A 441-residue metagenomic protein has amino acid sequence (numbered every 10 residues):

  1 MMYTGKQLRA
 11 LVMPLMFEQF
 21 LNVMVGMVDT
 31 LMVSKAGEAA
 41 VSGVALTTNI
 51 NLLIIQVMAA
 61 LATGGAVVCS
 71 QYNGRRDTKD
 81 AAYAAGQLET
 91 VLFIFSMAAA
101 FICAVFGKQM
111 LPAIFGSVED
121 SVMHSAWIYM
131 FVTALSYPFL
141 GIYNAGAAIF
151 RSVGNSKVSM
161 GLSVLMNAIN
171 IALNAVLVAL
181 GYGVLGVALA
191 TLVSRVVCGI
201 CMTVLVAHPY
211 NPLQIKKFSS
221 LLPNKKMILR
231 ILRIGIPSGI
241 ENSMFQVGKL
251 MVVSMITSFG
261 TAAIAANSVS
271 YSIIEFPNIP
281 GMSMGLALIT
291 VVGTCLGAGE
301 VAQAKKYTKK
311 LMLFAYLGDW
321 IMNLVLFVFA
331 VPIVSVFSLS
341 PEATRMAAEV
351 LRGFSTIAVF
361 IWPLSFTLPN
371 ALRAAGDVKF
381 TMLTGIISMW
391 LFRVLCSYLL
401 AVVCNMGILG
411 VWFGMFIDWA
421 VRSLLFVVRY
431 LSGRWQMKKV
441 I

Functional and structural regions predicted by a protein language model:
M1-L15, C69-S136, V176-I236, V292-A358 (+1 more regions): Short alpha-helical transmembrane segments in multi-pass integral membrane proteins
Y3-L31, K35-A36, L52-G64, F93-A100 (+4 more regions): N-terminal transmembrane alpha-helices
A10-D29, V132, S194-C198, M202 (+2 more regions): Transmembrane helical elements of multi-pass membrane transporters/channels
M24-S42, L111-D120, V176-Y182, S243-F276 (+3 more regions): Helix-terminus/linker motif at the lipid-water interface of multi-pass membrane proteins
M27-L31, A145-I149, I171-A179, T203 (+7 more regions): Alpha-helical transmembrane segments of multipass membrane proteins
E38-N49, A126, M130, A188 (+4 more regions): Small-residue hotspots at the loop-to-helix junctions and early N-terminal turns of transmembrane alpha-helices
V41-F101, L140-S159, V253, I264-A330 (+1 more regions): Small-residue-rich hydrophobic transmembrane alpha-helices
A62, V132-R151, S159-N167, V187-M202 (+5 more regions): Short runs within selected transmembrane alpha-helices of multi-pass transporters and secretion channels
